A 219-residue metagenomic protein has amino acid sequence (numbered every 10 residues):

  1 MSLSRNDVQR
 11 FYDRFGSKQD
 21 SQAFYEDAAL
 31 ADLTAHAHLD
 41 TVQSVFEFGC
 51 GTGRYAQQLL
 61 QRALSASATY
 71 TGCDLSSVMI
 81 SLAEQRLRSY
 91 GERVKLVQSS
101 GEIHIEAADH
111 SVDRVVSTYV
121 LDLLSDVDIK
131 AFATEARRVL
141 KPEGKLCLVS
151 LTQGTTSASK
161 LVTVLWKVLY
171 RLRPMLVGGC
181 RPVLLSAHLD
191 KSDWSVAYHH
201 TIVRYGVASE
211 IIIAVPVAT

Functional and structural regions predicted by a protein language model:
M1-D40, R54: Conserved class I S-adenosyl-L-methionine
S44, E143-K145: Short glycine-centered segments of the SAM/dcSAM-binding site in methyltransferase folds
F46-I103: Class I SAM-dependent methyltransferase SAM/SAH-binding core
I105-V115: A short acidic, Gly/Pro-enriched loop at the edge of an enzyme's catalytic core that lines a small-molecule cofactor
R114-V127: A short SAM/SAH-binding and catalytic strip from SAM-dependent methyltransferases
K130-P142: A short glycine-rich, Lys/Arg-flanked "PGG" loop and its adjoining helix->strand segment in the class I
V149-S192, H199-T201: C-terminal alpha-helical "lid/dimerization" subdomain adjacent to the S-adenosyl-L-methionine
D193, T201-T219: Core SAM-dependent methyltransferase catalytic element
